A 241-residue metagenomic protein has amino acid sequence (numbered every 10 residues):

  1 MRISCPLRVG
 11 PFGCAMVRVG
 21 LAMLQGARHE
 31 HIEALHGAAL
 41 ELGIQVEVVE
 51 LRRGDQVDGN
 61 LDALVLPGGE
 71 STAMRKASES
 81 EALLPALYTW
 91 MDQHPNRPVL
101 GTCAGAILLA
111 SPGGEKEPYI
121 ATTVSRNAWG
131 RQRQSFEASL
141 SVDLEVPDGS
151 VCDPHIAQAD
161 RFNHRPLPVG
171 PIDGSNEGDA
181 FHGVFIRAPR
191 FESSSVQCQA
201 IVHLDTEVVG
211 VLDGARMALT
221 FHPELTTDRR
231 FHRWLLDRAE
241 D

Functional and structural regions predicted by a protein language model:
M1-E79, P85-D92, R229-R233, D237-D241: N-terminal beta1-alpha1 cap of cysteine-dependent amidohydrolase-like domains
M16-V17, G178-F181, V211-M217: Beta-strand-turn-beta hairpins that frame and shape the catalytic cleft of phosphate-ester-processing enzymes
G20, H182-R187, M217-H222: Active-site-proximal beta-strand elements of phosphoester/diester hydrolases
G26-H29, A73, G130, F191-S193 (+2 more regions): Short, acidic Gly/Pro/Ser/Thr-rich loop/turn segments
V65-L66, G101, L219: Redox-cofactor binding/interface segments in oxidoreductases and associated redox assembly factors
S71-D148: Cysteine-nucleophile active-site neighborhood
G114-E207: Pocket-forming structural segment of enzyme catalytic cores
H203-D241: A glycine-centered loop/beta-turn motif at secondary-structure junctions
